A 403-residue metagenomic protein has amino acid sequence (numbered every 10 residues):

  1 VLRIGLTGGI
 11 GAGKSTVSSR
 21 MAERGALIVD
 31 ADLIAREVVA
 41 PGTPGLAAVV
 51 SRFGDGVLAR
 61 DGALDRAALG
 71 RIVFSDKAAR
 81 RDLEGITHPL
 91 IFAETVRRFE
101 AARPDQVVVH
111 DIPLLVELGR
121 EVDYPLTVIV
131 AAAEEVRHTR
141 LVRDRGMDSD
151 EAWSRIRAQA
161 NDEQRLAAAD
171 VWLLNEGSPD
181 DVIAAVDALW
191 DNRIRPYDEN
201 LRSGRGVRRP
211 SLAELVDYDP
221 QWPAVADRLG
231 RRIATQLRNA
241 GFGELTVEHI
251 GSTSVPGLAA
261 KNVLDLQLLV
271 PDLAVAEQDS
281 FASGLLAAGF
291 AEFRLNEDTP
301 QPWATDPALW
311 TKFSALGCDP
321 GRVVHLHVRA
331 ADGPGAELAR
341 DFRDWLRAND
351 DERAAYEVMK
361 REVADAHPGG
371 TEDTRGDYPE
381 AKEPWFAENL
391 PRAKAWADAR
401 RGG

Functional and structural regions predicted by a protein language model:
V1-I4, A188-E248: Helical scaffold of the NTase/Pol beta-like nucleotidyltransferase catalytic core
S15: Walker A/P-loop
R36-V107: ATP-dependent small-molecule kinase phosphotransfer cores that center on conserved nucleotide phosphate-binding segments
A93-A102, V107-R143: ATP-dependent NMP and nucleoside kinases share a basic, alpha-helical "lid"
E94-T95, A102, V122-D123, R143-I194: Small-molecule kinase domains that catalyze NTP-dependent phosphoryl transfer to phosphate-bearing small molecules
I112-V116, G230-D279: Active-site nucleotide-donor binding segment shared across nucleotidyl transfer reactions
V136, R143-G146, E151-R155, D191 (+2 more regions): Metal-dependent nucleotidyltransferase catalytic core
H327-G403: Catalytic cores of NTP-dependent nucleotidyl/adenyl transfer enzymes across multiple folds
